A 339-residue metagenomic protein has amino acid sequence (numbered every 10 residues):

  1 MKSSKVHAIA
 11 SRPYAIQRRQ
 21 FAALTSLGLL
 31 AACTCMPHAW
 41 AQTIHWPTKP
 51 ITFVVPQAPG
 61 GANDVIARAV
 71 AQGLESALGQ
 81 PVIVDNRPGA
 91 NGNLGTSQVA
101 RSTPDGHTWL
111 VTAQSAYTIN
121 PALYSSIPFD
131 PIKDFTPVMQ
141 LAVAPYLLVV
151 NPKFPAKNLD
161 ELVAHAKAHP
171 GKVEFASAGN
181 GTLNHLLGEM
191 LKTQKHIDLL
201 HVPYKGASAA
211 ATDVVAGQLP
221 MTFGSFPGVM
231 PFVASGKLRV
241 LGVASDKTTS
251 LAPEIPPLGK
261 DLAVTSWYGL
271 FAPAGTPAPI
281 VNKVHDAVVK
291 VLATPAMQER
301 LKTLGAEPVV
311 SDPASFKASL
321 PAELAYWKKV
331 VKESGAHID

Functional and structural regions predicted by a protein language model:
K2, W46-P50, T193, A234-S235 (+1 more regions): An extracytoplasmic/periplasmic, membrane-proximal ligand-sensing/linker region
H7-G28: N-terminal secretory signal peptides and thylakoid transit peptides that target proteins across membranes
C35-A41: Sec/Tat signal peptide C-region and signal peptidase I cleavage site
A41-K133, K172, N180, H196-M221 (+3 more regions): N-terminal (or domain-start) structured segment
V65, A69, G73, L94 (+15 more regions): Extracytoplasmic/secreted proteins, especially bacterial periplasmic and envelope-associated proteins
R101-H107, A122-A209, I255-L258, W267-R300: Hinge/capping helix and adjacent helix->loop/strand transition within the periplasmic-binding protein
A116-S126, M190-Q194, M221-P253, K328: A ligand-binding cleft/hinge motif common to bilobed small-molecule-binding domains
A210-D213, S250-E254: Short, charged, surface-exposed secondary-structure boundary motifs
